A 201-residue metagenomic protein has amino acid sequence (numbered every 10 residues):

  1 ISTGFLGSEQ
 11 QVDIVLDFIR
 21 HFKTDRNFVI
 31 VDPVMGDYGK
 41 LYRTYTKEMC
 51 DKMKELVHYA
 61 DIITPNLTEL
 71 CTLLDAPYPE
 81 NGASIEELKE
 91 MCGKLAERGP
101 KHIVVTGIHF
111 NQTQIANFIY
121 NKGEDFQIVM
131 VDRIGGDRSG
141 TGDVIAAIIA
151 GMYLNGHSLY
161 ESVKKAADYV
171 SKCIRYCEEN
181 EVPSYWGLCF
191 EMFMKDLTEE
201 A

Functional and structural regions predicted by a protein language model:
S2-E55: Glycine/small-residue-rich loop that forms an oxyanion/phosphate-binding "nest" at active or ligand-binding sites
S2-T3, I30-Y38, T64-L74, V129: Short beta-strands and strand-loop turn motifs
Y45-F126: Conserved phosphate/ATP/ADP-binding segment of small-molecule kinases
T72, G136-L159: Short, small-residue alpha-helix embedded
D125-Q127, M152-A166: Phosphate-handling active-site elements
F126-S139: Short pre-catalytic strand/loop immediately N-terminal to key active-site residues, enriched for Gly-Thr
Y160-A201: Charged C-terminal helix
